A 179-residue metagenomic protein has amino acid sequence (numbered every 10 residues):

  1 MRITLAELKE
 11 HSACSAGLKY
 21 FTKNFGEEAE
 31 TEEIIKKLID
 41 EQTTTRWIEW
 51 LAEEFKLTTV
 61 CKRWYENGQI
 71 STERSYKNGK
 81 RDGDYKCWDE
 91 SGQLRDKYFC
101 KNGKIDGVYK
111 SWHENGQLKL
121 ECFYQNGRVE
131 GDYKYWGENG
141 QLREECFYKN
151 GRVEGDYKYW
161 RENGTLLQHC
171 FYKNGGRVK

Functional and structural regions predicted by a protein language model:
M1-F55: Terminal amphipathic alpha-helical/low-complexity segments used for targeting or macromolecular assembly
I35-K179: Glycine/tyrosine- and acidic-biased, solvent-exposed loop/turn segments at the edges of beta-strands
